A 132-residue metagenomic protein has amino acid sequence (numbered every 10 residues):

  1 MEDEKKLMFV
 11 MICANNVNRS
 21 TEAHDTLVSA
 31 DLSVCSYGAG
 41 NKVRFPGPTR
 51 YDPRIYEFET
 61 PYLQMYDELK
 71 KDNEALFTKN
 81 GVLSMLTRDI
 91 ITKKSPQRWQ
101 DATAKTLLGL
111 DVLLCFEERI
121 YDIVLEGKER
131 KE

Functional and structural regions predicted by a protein language model:
M1-E132: Short polar/charged helix/loop
